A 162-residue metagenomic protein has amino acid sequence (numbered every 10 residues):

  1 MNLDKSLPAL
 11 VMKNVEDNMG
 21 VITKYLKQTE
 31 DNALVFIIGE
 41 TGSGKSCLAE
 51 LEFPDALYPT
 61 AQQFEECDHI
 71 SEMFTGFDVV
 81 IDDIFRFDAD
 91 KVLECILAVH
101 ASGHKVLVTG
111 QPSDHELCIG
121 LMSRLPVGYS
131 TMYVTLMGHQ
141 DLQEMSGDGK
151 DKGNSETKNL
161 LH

Functional and structural regions predicted by a protein language model:
N2-V21: Dynamic helix-loop-helix/coil hinge segments at AAA+ ATPase domain boundaries and subdomain interfaces
L3-A9, F87-H162: Replace "adjacent to P-loop NTPase cores in ATP/GTP-dependent enzymes" with "adjacent to NTP-binding cores
Y25-N32: Phosphate-binding P-loop
N32-F36, A56, D78, L107: Residue-level preference for the first positions of well-ordered beta-strands
N32-L48: Walker A/P-loop nucleotide-binding motif
C47-D55: P-loop NTPase Walker A phosphate-binding motif
A56-G76: Short glycine-rich substrate-engagement loop in P-loop NTPases that contacts/grips substrate
M73-K91, C95: Conserved P-loop NTPase "ATPase switch" module shared by AAA+ and STAND
